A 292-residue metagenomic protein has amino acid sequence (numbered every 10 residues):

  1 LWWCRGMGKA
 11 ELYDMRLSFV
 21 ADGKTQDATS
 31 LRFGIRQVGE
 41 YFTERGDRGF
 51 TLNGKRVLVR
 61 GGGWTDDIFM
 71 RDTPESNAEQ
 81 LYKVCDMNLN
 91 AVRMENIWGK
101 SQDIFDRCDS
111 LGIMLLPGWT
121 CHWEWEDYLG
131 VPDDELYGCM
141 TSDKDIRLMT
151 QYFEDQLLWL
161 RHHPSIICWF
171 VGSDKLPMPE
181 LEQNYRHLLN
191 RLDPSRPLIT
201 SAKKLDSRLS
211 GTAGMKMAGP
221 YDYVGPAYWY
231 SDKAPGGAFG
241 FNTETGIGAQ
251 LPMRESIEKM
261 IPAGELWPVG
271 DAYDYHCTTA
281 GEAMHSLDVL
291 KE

Functional and structural regions predicted by a protein language model:
L1-Q102, D106-G112, I167-C168, R191: Secreted/periplasmic carbohydrate-active enzymes, especially glycoside hydrolases
T51-L52, L160-H163, D232-G236: Extracellular/periplasmic catalytic domains that process cell-envelope and extracellular macromolecules
N53-G63, P117-L157, R161, A272-H276 (+1 more regions): Aromatic- and acidic-residue-enriched carbohydrate-binding clefts of CAZyme catalytic domains
L58-G61, N90-M94, L115-G118, I167-V171 (+2 more regions): Structural recognition of the beta-strand scaffold that forms the well-ordered cores of secreted hydrolase catalytic
G62-W64, I97, T120-H122, S173-D174 (+2 more regions): Active-site beta-loop-alpha junctions enriched in small/polar residues
L81-G130, Y185-I199, K204-L205, S210-D232: Aromatic-lined substrate-binding rim segments of carbohydrate-active enzymes
S110, P132, Y137-G211: Active-site neighborhood of glycoside hydrolase catalytic domains
W169, W229-E292: Substrate-binding clefts and catalytic carboxylate motifs of secreted carbohydrate-active enzymes
